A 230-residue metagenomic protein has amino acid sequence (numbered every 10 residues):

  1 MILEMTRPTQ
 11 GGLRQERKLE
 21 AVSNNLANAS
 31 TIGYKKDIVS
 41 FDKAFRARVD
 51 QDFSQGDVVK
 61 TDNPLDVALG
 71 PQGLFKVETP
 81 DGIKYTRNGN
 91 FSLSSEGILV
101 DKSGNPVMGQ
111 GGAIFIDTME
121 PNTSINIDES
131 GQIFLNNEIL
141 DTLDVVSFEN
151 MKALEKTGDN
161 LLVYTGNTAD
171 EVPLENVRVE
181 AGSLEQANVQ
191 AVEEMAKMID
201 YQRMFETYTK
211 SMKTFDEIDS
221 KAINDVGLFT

Functional and structural regions predicted by a protein language model:
M1-T230: Amphipathic alpha-helical polymerization modules
